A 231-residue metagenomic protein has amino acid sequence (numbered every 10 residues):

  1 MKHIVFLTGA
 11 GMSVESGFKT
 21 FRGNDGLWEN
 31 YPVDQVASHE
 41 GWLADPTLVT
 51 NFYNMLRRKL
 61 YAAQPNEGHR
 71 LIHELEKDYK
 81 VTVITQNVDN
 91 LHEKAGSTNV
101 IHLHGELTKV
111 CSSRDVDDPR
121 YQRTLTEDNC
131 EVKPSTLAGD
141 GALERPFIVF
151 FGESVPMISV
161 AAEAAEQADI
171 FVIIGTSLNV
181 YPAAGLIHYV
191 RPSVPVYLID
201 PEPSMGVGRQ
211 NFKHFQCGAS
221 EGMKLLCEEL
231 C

Functional and structural regions predicted by a protein language model:
M1-C231: Conserved catalytic core of sirtuin-type NAD+-dependent deacylases
